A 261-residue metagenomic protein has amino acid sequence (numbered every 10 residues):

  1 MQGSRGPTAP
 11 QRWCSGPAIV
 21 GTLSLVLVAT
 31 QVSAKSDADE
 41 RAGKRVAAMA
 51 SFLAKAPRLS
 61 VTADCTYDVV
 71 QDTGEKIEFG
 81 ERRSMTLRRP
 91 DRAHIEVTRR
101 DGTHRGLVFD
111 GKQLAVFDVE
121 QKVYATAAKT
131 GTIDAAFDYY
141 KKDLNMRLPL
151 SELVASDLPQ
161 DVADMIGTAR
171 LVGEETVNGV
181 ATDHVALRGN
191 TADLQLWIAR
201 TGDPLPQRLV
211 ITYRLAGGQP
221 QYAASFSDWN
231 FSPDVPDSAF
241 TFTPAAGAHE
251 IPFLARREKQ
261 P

Functional and structural regions predicted by a protein language model:
M1-W13: N-terminal secretory signal peptides that target proteins for export/translocation
P17-V28: Bacterial N-terminal signal peptides
T30-A34: Sec/Tat signal peptide C-region and signal peptidase I cleavage site
S36-E40, A47, D64, A115 (+3 more regions): Gly/Pro-enriched, hydrophobic low-complexity segments that function as extracytoplasmic propeptides/linkers
D37-V123: N-terminal mature ectodomain segment of secretory-pathway/periplasmic proteins
L53, L148-V162: Short, solvent-exposed helix-to-loop capping segments enriched in aromatics
D72, H104-F109, D118, T126-K129 (+4 more regions): A short, polar/proline- and glycine-enriched secondary-structure boundary/capping micro-motif
V116-E152: Acidic/charged, solvent-exposed loop-and-adjacent secondary-structure segments enriched in E/D, K/R, S/T, and G/P
